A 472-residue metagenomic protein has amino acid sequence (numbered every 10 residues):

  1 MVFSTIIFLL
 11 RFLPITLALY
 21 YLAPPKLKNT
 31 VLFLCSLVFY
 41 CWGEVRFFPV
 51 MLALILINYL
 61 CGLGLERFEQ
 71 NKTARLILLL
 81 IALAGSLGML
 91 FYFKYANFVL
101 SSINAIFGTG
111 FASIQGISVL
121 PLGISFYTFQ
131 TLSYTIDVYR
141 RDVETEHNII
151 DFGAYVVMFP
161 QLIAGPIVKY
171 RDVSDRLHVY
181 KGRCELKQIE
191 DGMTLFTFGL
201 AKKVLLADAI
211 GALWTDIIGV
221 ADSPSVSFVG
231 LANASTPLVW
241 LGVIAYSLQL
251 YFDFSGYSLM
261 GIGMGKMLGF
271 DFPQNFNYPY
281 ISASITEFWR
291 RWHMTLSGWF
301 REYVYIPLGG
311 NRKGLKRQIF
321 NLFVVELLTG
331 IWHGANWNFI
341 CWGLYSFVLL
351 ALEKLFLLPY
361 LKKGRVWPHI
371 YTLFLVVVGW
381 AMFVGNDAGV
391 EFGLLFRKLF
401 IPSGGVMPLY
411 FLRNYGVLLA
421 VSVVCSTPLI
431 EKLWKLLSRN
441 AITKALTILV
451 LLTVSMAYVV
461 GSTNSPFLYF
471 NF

Functional and structural regions predicted by a protein language model:
M1-N471: Membrane-embedded transmembrane alpha-helical bundles that form the catalytic cores of multi-pass lipid-modifying
